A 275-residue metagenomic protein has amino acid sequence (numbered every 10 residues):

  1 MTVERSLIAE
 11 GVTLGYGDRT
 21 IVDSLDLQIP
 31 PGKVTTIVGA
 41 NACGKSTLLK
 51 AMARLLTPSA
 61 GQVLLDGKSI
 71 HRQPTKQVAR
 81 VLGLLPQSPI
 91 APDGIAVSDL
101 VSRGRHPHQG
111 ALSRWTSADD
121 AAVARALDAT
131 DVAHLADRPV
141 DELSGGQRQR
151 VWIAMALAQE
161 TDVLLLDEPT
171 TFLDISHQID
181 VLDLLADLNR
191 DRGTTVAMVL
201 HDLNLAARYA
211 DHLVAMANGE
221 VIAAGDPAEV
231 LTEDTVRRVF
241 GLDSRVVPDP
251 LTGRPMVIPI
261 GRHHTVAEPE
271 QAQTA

Functional and structural regions predicted by a protein language model:
L7-A9, I21-S24: Conserved structural motif at the start of ABC-family nucleotide-binding domains
V38-A40: The feature captures the beta-strand-to-loop junction immediately N-terminal to the Walker
A53: Helix-to-loop junction immediately C-terminal to a conserved catalytic motif
G61-S69, V78: Conserved ABC transporter NBD signature motif
S102, S117-L135: Conserved ABC ATPase "signature" region
R114, P139-L143, Q147: Conserved ABC ATPase signature
L164-E168, L173: Catalytic Walker B motif of ABC-type/P-loop ATPase nucleotide-binding domains
